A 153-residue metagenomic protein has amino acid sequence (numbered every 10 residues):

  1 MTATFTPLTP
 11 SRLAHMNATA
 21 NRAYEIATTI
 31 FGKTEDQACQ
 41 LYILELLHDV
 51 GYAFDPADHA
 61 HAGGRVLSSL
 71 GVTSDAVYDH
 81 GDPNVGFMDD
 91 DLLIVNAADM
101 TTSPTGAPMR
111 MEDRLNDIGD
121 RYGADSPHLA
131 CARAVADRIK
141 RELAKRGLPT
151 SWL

Functional and structural regions predicted by a protein language model:
T4-E35, L47, V85-L153: Divalent metal-dependent phosphate-bond-processing catalytic cores, especially two-metal-ion Mg2+/Mn2+ enzymes that act
T19, D36-L67, T73-N84: His-Asp-centered metal-binding catalytic motifs of divalent-metal-dependent phosphohydrolases/nucleases
L67-S69, M109-R110: Surface-exposed beta-strand edges and their flanking turn/coil or helix-capping segments
